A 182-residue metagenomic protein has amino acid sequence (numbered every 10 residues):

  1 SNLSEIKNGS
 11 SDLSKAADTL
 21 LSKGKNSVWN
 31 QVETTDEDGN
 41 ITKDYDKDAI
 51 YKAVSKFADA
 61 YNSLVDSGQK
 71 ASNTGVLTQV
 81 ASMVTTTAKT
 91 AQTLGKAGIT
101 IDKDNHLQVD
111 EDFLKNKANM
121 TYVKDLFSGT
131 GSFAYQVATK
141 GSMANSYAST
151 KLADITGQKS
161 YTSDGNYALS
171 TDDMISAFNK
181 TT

Functional and structural regions predicted by a protein language model:
S1-T182: Polar, low-complexity export/assembly segments characteristic of proteins that are secreted or assemble on the cell
